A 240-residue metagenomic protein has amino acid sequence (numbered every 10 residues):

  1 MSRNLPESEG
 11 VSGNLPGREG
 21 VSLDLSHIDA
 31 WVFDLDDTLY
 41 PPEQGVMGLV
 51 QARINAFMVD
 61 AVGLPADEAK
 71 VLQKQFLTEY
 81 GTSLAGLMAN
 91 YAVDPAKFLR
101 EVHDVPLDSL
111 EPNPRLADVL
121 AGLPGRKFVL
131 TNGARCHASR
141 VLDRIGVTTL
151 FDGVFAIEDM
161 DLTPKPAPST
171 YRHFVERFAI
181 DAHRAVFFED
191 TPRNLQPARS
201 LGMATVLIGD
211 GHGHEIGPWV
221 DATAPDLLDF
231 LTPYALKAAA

Functional and structural regions predicted by a protein language model:
S2-S8, G13-I28, A117, A121 (+2 more regions): Asp-based, Mg2+/Mn2+-dependent phosphohydrolase catalytic module
L15, D24-F33, T38-A117, C136: N-terminal helical cap/lid subdomain that shapes the substrate entry/recognition surface in HAD-like hydrolases
F33, Y40, F57, F76 (+6 more regions): Aromatic side chains
E43, L72-Q73, D108, R126-K127 (+2 more regions): A generic structural signal for short
M88, A121-P124: Alpha-helix boundary recognition
